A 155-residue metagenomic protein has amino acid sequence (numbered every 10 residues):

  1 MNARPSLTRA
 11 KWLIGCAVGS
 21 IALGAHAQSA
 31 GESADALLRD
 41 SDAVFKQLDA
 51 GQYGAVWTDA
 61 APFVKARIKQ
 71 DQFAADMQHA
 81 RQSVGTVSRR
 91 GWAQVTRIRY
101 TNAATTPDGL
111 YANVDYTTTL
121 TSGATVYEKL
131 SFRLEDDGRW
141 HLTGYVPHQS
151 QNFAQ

Functional and structural regions predicted by a protein language model:
N2-I14: Bacterial N-terminal signal peptides that target proteins for export
K11, G15, K46-Q47, A66: Intrinsically disordered, low-complexity proline-rich regions
A17-L23: Hydrophobic core
L23-Q52: Short, low-complexity N-terminal intrinsically disordered segments enriched in polar/charged residues
Q28-G31, D42-F45, D59-R67, T117-T119: Second-shell loop/turn segments in exported
E32-A34, A43, Q47, T86 (+2 more regions): Acidic, low-complexity intrinsically disordered segments
L38-R39, G54-G109: Short solvent-exposed beta->alpha transition segments
R97-Q155: Exposed beta-sheet edge and beta->alpha loop/turn motif
